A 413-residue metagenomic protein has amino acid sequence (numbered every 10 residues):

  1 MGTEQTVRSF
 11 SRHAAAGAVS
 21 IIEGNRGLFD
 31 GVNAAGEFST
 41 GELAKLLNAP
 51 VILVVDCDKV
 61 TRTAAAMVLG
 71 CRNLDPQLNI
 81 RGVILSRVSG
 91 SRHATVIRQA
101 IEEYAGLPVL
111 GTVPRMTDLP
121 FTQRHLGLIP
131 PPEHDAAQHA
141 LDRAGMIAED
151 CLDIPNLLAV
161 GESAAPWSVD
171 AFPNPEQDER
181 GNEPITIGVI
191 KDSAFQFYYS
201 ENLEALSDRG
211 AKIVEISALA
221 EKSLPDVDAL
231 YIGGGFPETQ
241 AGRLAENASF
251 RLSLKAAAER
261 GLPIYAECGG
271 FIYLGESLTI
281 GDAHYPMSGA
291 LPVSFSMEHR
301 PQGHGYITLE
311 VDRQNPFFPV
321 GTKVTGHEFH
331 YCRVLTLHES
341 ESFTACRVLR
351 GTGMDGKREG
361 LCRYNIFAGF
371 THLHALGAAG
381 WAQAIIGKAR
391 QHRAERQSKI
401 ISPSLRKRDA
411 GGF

Functional and structural regions predicted by a protein language model:
M1-L47, V55-G82, S91-T95: ATP-dependent carboxylate-amine ligase catalytic core
A49, L107, E259-P263: A short helix->loop->beta-strand "cap" motif at the edges of active sites that frequently abuts
T61-E179: Internal gly/pro-rich beta-alpha loop/helix module that stabilizes soluble enzyme cofactors or their anionic handles
P131-E183, K191-F195, R358-R396, I400 (+1 more regions): Acyltransferase
E183-E259: Phosphate-binding active sites in nucleotide-utilizing proteins
F195-A205, K212, M297, H304-S398 (+1 more regions): C-terminal and late-domain segments of enzyme folds
I213, P237-F317: Cysteine-nucleophile active-site neighborhood
K407-R408: Glycine-biased, low-complexity coil/linker segments
